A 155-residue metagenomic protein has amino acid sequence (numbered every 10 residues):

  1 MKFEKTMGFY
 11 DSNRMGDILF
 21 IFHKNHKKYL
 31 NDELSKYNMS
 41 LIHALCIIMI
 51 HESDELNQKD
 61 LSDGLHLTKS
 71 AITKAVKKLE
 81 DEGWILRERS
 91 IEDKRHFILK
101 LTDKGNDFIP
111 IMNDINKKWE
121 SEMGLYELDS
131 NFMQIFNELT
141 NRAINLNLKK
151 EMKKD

Functional and structural regions predicted by a protein language model:
M1-M7, D114, D129-D155: C-terminal regulatory/oligomerization modules of transcriptional regulators
M1-Y37, A143: N-terminal leader segment of winged-helix/HTH proteins
D11, M15, I42-H43, K104: N-terminal positioning helix adjacent to the helix-turn-helix/winged-helix DNA-binding module
L19-F22, H26, L65, F108-G124 (+1 more regions): Alpha-helical linker/hinge and terminal dimerization helices associated with HTH transcriptional regulators
K24, K28-S70: N-terminal helix-turn-helix DNA-binding core of bacterial DNA-binding proteins
K77-Q134: Charged, amphipathic alpha-helical coiled-coil/dimerization segments
